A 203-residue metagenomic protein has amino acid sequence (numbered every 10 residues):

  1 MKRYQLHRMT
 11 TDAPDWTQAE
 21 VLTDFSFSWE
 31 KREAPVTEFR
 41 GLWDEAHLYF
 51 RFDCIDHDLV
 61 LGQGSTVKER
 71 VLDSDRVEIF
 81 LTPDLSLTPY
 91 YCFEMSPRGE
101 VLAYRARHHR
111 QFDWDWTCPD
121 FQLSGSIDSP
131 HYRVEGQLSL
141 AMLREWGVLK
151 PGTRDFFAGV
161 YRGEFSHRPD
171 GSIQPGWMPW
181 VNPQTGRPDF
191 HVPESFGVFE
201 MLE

Functional and structural regions predicted by a protein language model:
M1-E203: Structural preference for beta-rich elements and adjacent junctions enriched in aromatics
